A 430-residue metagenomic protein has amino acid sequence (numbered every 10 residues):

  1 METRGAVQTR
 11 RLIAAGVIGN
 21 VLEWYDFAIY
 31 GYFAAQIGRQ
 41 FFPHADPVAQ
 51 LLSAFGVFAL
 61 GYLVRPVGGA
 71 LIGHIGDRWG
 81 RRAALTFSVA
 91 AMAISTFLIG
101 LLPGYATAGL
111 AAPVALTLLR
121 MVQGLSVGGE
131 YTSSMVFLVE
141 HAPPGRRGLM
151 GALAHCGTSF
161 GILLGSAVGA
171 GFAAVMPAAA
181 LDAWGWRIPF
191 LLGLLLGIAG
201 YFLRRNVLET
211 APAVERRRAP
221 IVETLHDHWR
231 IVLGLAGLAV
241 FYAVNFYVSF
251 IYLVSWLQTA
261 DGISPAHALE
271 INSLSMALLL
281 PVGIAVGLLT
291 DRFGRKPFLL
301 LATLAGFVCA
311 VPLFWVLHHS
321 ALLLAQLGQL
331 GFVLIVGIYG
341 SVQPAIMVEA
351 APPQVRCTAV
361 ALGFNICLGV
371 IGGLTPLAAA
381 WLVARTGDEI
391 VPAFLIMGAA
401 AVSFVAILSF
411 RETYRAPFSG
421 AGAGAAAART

Functional and structural regions predicted by a protein language model:
G31, W229-L279, G372-P376: Extracytoplasmic gate region of multi-pass secondary transporters
A34-V67: Extracellular/periplasmic helix-loop-helix junction of adjacent transmembrane segments in MFS-like secondary
G69-G80, G283-R295: Helix-to-loop junctions at the C-terminal end of transmembrane segments in multipass secondary transporters
R78-V89, R292-T303: Cytoplasmic membrane-interface "Motif A"-like loop-to-helix N-cap segments of 12-TM Major Facilitator Superfamily
A90-G109, L304-H319: C-terminal ends and interior cores of transmembrane alpha-helices in multi-pass membrane transporters/permeases
L149-A173, L196, G363-T375: Glycine-rich segments within core transmembrane alpha-helices of 12-TM secondary carriers
G200-R205, G398-G424: Multi-pass alpha-helical transporter architecture, strongest for 12-TM Major Facilitator/SLC carriers used
P297-V342: C-terminal transmembrane helical hairpin of 12-TM major facilitator-type secondary transporters
